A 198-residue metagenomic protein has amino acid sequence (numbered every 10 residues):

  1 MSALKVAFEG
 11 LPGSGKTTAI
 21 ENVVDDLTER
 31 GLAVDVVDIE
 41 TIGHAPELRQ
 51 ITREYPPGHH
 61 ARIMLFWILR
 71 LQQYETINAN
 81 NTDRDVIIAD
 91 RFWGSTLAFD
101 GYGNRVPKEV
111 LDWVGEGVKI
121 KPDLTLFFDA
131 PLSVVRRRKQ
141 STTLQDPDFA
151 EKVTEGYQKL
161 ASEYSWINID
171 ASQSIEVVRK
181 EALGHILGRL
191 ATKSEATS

Functional and structural regions predicted by a protein language model:
S2-K5: Pre-Walker A (Motif I) flank of P-loop NTPase domains
F8: Hydrophobic anchor at the beta1->P-loop junction of P-loop NTPases
L11: P-loop (Walker A) phosphate-binding loop of NTP-binding proteins
K16: Conserved lysine of the Walker
A19: Hydrophobic positions on the alpha1 helix immediately C-terminal to the Walker A/P-loop
V24, S133-S198: NTP-dependent small-molecule kinase module
L32-E116: ATP-dependent small-molecule kinase phosphotransfer cores that center on conserved nucleotide phosphate-binding segments
S95-G156: A glycine- and Lys/Arg-enriched "phosphate-lid" helix/loop adjacent to the NTP-binding pocket of small-molecule kinases
